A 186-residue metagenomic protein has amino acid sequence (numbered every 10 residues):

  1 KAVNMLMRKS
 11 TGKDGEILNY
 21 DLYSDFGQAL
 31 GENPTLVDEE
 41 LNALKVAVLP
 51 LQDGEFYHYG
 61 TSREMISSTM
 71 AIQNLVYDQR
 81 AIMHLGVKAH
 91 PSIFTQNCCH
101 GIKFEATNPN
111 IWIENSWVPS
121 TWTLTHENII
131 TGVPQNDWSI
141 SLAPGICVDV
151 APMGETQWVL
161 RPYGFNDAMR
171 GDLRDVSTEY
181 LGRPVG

Functional and structural regions predicted by a protein language model:
K1-G186: Left-handed beta-helix
